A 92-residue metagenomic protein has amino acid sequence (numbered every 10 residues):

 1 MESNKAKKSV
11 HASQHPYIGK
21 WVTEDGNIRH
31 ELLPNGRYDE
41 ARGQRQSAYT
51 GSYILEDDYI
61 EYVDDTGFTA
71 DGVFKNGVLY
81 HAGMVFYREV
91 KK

Functional and structural regions predicted by a protein language model:
M1-K92: Lipid interaction determinants
